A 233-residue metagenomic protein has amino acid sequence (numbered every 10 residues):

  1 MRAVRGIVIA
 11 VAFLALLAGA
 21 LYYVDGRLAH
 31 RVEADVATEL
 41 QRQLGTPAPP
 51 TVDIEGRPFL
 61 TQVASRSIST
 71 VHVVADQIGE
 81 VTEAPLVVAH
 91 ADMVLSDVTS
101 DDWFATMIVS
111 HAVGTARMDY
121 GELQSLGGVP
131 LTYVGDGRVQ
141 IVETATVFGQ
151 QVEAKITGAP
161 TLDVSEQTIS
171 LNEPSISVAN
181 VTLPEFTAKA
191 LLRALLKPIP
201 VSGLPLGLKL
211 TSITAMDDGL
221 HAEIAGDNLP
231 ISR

Functional and structural regions predicted by a protein language model:
M1-F59, A64, E80-E83, I231-R233: Hydrophobic membrane-targeting and insertion signals
L28, V32, L183, T187-L191: Short amphipathic alpha-helical segments
P47-F148: N-terminal beta-strand/beta-hairpin edge segment
A89-H90, S100-W103, G128-F186, L220 (+1 more regions): Hydrophobic membrane/lipid-contacting segments
F186-R233: Extracytoplasmic/luminal low-complexity segments enriched in Pro/Gly and acidic/polar residues that act as flexible
